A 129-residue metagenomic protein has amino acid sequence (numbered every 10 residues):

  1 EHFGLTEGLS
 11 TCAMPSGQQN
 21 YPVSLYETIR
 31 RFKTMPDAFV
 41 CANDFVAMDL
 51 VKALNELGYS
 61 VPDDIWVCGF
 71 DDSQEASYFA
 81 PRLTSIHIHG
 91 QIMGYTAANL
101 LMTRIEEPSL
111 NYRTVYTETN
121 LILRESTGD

Functional and structural regions predicted by a protein language model:
E1-D129: Bacterial carbohydrate/catabolite-sensing allosteric modules
